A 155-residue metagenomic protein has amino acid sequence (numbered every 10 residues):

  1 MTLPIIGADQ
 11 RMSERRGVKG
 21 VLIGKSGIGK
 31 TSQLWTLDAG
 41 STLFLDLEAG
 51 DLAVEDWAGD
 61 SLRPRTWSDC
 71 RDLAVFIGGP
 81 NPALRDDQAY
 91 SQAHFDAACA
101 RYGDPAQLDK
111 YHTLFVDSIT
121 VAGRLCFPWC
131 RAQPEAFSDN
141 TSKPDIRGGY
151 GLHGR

Functional and structural regions predicted by a protein language model:
T2-P4, E14-A97, A106-V116, T120-L125: Conserved P-loop
R11: Substrate-binding and catalytic surfaces of secreted/luminal carbohydrate-active proteins
C99-R101: Signal that preferentially marks extracellular ectodomain short beta-strand elements of beta-sandwich modules
I119-R155: P-loop NTPase motor core
